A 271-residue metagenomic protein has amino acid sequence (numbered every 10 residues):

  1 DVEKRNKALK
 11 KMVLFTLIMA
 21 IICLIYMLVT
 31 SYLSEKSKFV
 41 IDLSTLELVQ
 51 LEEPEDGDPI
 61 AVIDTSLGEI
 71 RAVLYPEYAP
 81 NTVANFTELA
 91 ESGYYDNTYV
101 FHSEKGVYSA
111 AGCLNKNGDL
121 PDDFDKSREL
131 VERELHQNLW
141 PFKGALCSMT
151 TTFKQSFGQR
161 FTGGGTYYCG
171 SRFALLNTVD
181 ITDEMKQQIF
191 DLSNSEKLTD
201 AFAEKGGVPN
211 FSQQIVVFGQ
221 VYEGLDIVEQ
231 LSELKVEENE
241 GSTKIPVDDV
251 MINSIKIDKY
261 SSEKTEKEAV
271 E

Functional and structural regions predicted by a protein language model:
D1-E271: Cyclophilin-like peptidyl-prolyl cis-trans isomerases
